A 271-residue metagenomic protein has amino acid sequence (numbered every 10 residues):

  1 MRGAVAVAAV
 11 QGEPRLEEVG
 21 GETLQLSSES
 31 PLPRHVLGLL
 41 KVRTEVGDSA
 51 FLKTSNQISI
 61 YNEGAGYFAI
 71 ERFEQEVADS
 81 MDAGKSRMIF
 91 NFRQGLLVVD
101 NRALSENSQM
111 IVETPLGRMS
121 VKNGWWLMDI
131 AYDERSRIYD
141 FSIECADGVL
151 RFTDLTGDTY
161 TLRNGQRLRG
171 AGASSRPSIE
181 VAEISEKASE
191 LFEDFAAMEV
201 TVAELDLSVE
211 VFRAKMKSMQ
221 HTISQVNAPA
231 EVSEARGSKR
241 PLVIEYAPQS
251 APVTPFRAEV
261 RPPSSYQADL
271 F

Functional and structural regions predicted by a protein language model:
M1-R2, V36, I58, Q75-M88 (+1 more regions): C-terminal interaction modules
G3-R163, R167-A171: Structural recognition of beta-strand segments within beta-rich domains
